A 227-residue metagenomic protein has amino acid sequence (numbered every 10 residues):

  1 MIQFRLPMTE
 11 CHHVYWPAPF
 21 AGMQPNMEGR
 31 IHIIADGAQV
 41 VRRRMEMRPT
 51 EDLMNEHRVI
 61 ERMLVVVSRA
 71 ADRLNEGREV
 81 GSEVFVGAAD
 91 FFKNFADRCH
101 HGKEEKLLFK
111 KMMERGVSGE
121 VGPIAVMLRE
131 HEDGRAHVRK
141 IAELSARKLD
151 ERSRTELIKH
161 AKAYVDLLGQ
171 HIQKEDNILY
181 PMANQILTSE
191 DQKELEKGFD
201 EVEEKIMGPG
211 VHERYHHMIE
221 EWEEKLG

Functional and structural regions predicted by a protein language model:
M1, N26, R30-I33: Generic short N-terminal amphipathic or hydrophobic helices
M1-M8: Extreme N-terminal basic, low-complexity initiation segments that serve as generic localization/processing leaders
P7, G22, N26, R44-E46: Residue-level detector of intrinsically disordered terminal segments
T9-C11, Y15, H32-G227: Small-residue-biased structural context
A21-G22, G227: Intrinsically disordered, low-complexity regulatory segments enriched in acidic/serine/proline/glutamine/glycine
